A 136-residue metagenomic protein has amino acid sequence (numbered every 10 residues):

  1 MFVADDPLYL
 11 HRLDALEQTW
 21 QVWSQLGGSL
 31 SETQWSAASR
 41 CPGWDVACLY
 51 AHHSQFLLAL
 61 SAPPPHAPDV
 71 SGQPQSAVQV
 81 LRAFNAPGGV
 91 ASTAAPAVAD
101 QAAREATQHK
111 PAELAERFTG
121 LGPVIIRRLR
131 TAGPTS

Functional and structural regions predicted by a protein language model:
M1-D14, Q25-G28, T33: Actinobacteria-biased recognition of intrinsically disordered, low-complexity terminal regions
M1-H11, L58-P123: Short, helix-capping/interhelical loops that line the mouth of catalytic, cofactor-, or ligand-binding pockets
A15-T19: Phosphate/oxyanion-binding active-site loops and adjacent basic polyanion-contact surfaces
W20, F118, G122-L129: Hydrophobic alpha-helical core bundles mediating ligand binding, dimerization, or RNAP-core interactions
V22-D45, P63-S71, R128-S136: Helix-loop segments that flank and shape redox-cofactor active sites
H52: Histidine-centered divalent metal-coordination motifs
